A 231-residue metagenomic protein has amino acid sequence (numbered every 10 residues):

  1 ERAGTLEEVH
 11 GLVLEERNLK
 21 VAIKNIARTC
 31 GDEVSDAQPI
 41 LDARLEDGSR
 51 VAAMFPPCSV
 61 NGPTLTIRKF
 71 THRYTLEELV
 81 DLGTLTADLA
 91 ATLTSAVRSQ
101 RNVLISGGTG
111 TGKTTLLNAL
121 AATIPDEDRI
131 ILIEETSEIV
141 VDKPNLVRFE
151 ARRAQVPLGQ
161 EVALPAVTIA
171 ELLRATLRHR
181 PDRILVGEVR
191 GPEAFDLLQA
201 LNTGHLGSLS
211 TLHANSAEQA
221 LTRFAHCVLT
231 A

Functional and structural regions predicted by a protein language model:
A3-S99, P144: P-loop NTP-binding catalytic core
R17-R28, A87, A91-S95, N118 (+6 more regions): Solvent-exposed alpha-helical segments within well-ordered globular domains of core cellular machineries
T71-D81, N118, A122-L173, A220-F224: P-loop NTPase switch/communication element
N102: Walker A (P-loop) ATP-phosphate-binding motif of ABC ATPase nucleotide-binding domains
I105: Hydrophobic anchor at the beta1->P-loop junction of P-loop NTPases
G110: Walker A (P-loop) phosphate-binding loop of P-loop NTPases
K113: Conserved lysine of the Walker
E134, V141, T176-A231: Conserved P-loop NTPase nucleotide-binding/switch module
